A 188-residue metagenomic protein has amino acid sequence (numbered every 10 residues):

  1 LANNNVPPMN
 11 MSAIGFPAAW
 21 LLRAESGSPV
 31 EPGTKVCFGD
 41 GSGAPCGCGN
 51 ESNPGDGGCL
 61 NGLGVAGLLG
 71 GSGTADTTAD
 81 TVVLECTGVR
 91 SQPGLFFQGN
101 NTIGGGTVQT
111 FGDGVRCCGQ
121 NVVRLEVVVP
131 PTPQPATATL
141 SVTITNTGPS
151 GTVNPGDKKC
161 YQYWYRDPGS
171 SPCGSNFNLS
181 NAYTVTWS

Functional and structural regions predicted by a protein language model:
A2-V30, S188: PGST-rich, cysteine-poor low-complexity/disordered linker and tail segments that act as flexible spacers
S28-S188: Residue-level hotspots within well-ordered secondary structure
